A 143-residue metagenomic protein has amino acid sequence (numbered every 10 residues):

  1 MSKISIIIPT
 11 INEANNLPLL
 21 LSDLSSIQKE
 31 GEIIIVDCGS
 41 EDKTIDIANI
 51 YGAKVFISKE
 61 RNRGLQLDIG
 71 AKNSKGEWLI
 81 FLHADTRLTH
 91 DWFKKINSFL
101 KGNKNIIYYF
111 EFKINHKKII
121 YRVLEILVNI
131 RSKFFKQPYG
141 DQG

Functional and structural regions predicted by a protein language model:
M1-D23: N-proximal low-complexity "stem/linker" segments adjacent to membrane-targeting elements
I8, E30-G39, F56: Short beta-strand/loop segment that forms part of the nucleotide-sugar
N15-L19, D42-Y51: Acidic helix N-cap motif at the loop->helix transition within catalytic regions of sugar-transfer enzymes
S22-G31: Short, acidic, metal-binding catalytic loop of nucleotide-sugar glycosyltransferases
D37-I45, T86: A conserved acidic beta->alpha catalytic loop
S58-S74: Glycine-rich, basic loop-to-helix element that forms the pyrophosphate-binding segment of sugar-nucleotide handling
L79: Short aromatic/hydrophobic "clamp" motif used to bind/position activated sugar donors
D91-I119: Conserved donor NDP-sugar-binding/catalytic core segment of glycosyltransferases
